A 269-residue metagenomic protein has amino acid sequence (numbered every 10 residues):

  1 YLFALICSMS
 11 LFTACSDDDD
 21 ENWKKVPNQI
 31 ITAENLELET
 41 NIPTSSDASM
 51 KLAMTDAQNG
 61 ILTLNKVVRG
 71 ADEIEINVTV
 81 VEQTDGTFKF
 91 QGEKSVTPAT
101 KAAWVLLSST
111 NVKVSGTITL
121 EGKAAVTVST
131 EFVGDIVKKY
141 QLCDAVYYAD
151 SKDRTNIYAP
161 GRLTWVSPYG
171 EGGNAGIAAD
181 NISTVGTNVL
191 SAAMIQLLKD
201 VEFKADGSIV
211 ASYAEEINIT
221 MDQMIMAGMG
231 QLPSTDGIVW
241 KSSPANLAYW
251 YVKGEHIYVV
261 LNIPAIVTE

Functional and structural regions predicted by a protein language model:
A4, S8-N35, G122-C143: Bacterial Sec-dependent N-terminal signal peptides
C15-T87, S95-T97: N-terminal "mature head" segments of proteins
S16-D19, S95, A99-S129: Elongated, non-catalytic scaffold/linker segments and compositionally distinctive motifs
A33, D47, N59, S109 (+5 more regions): Surface-exposed or flexible loop/turn and strand-edge residues in extracellular/cell-surface modules
A33-Q58, C143-D206: Short, solvent-exposed loop/hinge segments that bridge or flank secondary-structure elements
I61, N65-V112, D180-E269: Contiguous, well-ordered beta-strand patches that form the walls/edges of small beta-barrel/beta-sandwich domains
T79, I118-G172, Q223-G228, S242-H256 (+2 more regions): Edge beta-strand at a domain terminus
